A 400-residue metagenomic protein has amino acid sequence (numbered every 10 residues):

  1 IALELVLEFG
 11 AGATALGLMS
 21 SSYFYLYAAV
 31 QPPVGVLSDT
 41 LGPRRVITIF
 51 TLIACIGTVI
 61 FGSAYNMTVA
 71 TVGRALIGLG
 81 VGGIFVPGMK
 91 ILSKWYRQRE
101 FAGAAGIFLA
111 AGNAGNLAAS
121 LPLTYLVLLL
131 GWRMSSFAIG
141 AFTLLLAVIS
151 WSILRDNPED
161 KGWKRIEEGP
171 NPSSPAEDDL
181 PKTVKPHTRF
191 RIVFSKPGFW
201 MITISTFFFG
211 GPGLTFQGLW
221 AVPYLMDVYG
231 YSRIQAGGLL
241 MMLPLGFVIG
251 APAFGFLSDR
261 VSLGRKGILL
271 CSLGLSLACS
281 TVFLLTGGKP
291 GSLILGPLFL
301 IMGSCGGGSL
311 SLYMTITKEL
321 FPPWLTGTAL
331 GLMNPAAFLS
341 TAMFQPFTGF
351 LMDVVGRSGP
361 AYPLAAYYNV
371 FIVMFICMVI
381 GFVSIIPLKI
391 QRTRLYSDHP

Functional and structural regions predicted by a protein language model:
A29-T68: Conserved MFS/SLC helix-loop-helix module at the cytosolic interface between two early adjacent transmembrane helices
V30-G42, A251-L263, M352: Helix-to-loop junctions at the C-terminal end of transmembrane segments in multipass secondary transporters
T40-T51, D259-L273: Cytoplasmic membrane-interface "Motif A"-like loop-to-helix N-cap segments of 12-TM Major Facilitator Superfamily
I53, G57, T68-L76, I294-I301: Paired small-residue
G73-A114: Cytoplasmic helix-loop-helix junction between adjacent transmembrane helices in 12-TM secondary transporters
F108-K161: Helix-loop-helix hairpin linking two adjacent transmembrane segments in secondary transporters
R191-F254, L310, T341-G349: Extracytoplasmic gate region of multi-pass secondary transporters
G264-Y313: C-terminal transmembrane helical hairpin of 12-TM major facilitator-type secondary transporters
